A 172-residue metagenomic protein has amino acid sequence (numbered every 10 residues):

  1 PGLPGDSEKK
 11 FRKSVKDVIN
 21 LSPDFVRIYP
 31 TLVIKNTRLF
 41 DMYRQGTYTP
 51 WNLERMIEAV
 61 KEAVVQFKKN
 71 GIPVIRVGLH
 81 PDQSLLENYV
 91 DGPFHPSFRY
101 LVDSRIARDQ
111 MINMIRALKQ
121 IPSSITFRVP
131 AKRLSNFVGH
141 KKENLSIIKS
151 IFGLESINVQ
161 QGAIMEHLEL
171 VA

Functional and structural regions predicted by a protein language model:
P1-S123: C-terminal scaffold of the Radical SAM
Q83-A172: Radical SAM enzyme core and accessory elements
